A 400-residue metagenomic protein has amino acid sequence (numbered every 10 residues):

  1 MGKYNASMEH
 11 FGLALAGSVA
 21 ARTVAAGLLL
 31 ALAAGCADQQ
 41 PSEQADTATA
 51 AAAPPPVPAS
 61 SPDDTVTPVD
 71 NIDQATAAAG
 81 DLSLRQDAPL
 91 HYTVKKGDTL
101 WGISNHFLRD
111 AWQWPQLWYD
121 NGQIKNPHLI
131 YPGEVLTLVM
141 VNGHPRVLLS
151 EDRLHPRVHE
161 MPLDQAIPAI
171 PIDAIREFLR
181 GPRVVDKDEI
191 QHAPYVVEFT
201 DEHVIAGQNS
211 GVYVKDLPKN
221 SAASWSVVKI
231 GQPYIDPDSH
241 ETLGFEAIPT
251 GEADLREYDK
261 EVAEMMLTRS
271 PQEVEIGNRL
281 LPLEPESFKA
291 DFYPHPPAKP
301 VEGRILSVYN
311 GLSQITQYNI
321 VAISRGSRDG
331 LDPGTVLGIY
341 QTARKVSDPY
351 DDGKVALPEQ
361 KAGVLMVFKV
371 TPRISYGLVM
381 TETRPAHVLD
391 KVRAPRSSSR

Functional and structural regions predicted by a protein language model:
M1-V19: N-terminal secretory signal peptides that target proteins for export/translocation
G2, A37-R400: Surface-exposed, polar/charged interaction patches used for macromolecular assembly or partner binding
A6, A21, A45-T47: A detector of low-complexity, intrinsically disordered, Ser/Thr/Gly/Pro/Ala-rich segments
A20, V24-L28: Sec-dependent signal peptide hydrophobic core
L32-G35: C-terminal motif of bacterial Sec signal peptides marking the signal peptidase cleavage site
